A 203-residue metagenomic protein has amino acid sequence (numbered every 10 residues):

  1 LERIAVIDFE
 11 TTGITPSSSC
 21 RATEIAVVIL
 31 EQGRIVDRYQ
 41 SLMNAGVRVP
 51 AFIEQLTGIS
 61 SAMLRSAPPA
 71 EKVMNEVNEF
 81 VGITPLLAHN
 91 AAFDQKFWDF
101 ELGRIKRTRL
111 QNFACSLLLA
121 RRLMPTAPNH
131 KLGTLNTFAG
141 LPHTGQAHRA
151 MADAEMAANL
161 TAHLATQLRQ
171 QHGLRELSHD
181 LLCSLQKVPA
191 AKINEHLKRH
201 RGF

Functional and structural regions predicted by a protein language model:
L1-Q111, P125-H148: Conserved non-catalytic scaffold segment of RNase H-like nuclease domains
T11-G13, L118, M156: Short, glycine/acidic-enriched loop or turn micro-motifs at the edges of active sites
F97, E155-N159: Short amphipathic alpha-helical face segments that pack within enzyme cores and frequently flank/anchor catalytic
T108-A120: Conserved beta-strand -> loop -> alpha-helix junction used to position metal-binding or nucleic-acid-contacting
L118-R121, G133-T137, N159-A162: Generic alpha-helical structural context detector
A152: Acidic donor-binding loop at a coil-to-helix junction in glycosyltransferase catalytic cores that engages
A158-F203: Acidic two-metal-ion nuclease catalytic site recognized across multiple nuclease folds, prominently DnaQ/RNase D-T
